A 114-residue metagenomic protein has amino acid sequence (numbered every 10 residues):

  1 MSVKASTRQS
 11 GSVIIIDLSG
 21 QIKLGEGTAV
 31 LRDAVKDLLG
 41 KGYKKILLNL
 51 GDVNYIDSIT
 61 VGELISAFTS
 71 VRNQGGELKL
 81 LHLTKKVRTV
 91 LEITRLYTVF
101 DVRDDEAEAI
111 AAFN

Functional and structural regions predicted by a protein language model:
M1-D17: Short beta-strand/loop segment at the start of cytosolic alpha/beta domains
M1-S2, V53-Y55, E106: Short acidic/polar alpha-helix capping motifs at helix-coil junctions
G11, G20, T84, E106: Short, flexible active-site-adjacent loop segments at beta-strand->alpha-helix junctions, enriched in small/polar
I22-F100: Amphipathic alpha-helical interaction surfaces in cytosolic regulatory modules
D101-D105: Short acidic-hydrophobic, aromatic-tinged amphipathic segments that line or gate anion-handling sites
F113-N114: A short, charged, amphipathic alpha-helix used as a generic interaction element across diverse proteins
